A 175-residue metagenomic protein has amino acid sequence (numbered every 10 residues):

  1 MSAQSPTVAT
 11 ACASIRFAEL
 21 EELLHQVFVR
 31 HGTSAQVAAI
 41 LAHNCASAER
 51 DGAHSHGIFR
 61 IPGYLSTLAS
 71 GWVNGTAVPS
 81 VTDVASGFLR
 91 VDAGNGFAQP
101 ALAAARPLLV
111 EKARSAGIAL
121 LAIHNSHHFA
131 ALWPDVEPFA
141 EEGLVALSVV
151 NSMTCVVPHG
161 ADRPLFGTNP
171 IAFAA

Functional and structural regions predicted by a protein language model:
S2-H31: Generic N-terminal amphipathic, Lys/Arg-enriched alpha-helix
P6, T10, G75, P100-A103 (+1 more regions): Metal- and O2-centered redox machinery and metal/ROS homeostasis
C12-L20, T33-F59, V73-V84: N-terminal glycine-rich anion-binding loops that anchor highly charged ligand groups
R16-L24, V37-N44, G57-R60, Y64 (+5 more regions): General structural feature for long, well-ordered alpha-helical segments within catalytic domains of soluble enzymes
L24, F28-G32, E49-A53, L65-W72 (+2 more regions): Structural signal for hydrophobic packing residues in well-ordered secondary-structure cores of soluble enzyme domains
V29-R30, A39, H43-A46, Q99-L102 (+2 more regions): Alpha/propeptide regions of enzymes that mature by internal proteolysis
H56-V110: Active-site cofactor/substrate anionic-group-binding motifs, chiefly glycine- and Lys/Arg-rich phosphate-binding loops
I118-A175: Glycine-rich anion/phosphate-binding loop at the beta-strand->alpha-helix junction
